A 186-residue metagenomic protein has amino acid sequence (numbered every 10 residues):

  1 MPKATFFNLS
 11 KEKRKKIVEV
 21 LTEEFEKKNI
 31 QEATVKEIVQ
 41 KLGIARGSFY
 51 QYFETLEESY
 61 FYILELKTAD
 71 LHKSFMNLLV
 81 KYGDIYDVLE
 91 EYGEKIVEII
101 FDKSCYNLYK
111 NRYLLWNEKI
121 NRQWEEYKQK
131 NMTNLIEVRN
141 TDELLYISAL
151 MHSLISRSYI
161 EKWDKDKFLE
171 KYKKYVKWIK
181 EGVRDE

Functional and structural regions predicted by a protein language model:
M1-L9: N-terminal intrinsically disordered/low-complexity leader segments
E12-E37: Short, amphipathic alpha-helix enriched in basic
K16, F53, S59-D70, S74 (+3 more regions): Alpha-helical DNA-contacting segments of helix-turn-helix folds
E23, K27, K41, E58-L78 (+2 more regions): Alpha-helical structural segments
G43-F53: Short hydrophobic/aromatic patch on the recognition helix
Y62, M76-D102: Hydrophobic alpha-helical connector segments
A69, K110-S153, E170: Amphipathic alpha-helical packing segments from all-alpha helical-bundle domains
D164-E186: C-terminal peripheral helix-coil segments that are non-catalytic and often amphipathic
